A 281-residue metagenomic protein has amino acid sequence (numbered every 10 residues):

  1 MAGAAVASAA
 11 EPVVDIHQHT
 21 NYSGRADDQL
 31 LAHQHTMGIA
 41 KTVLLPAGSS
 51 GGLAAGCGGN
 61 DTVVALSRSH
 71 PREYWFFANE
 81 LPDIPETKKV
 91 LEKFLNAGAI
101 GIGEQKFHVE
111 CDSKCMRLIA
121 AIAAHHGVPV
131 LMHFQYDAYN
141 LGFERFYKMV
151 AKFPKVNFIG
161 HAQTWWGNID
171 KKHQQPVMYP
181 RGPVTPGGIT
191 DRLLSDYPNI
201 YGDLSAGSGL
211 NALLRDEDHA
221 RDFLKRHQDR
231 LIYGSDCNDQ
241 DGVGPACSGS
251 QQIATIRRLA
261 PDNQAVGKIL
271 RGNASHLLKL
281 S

Functional and structural regions predicted by a protein language model:
M1-I16, R25-K41, L45-G48, Q228-I232 (+1 more regions): Mid-to-C-terminal alpha-helical segments outside catalytic/metal-binding sites
A9-H126: Mid-domain alpha/beta scaffold segments of enzyme catalytic cores
H19-N21, G48-G51, L81-I84, H108-E110 (+4 more regions): Solvent-exposed loop/turn segments at secondary-structure junctions within structured extracellular/periplasmic domains
D27, A55-G56, K88-V90, M116 (+4 more regions): Short aromatic-enriched loop/helix-cap "lid" or pocket-rim segments at secondary-structure transitions that line
Q29-H33, G59-L66, V90-F94, C115-I119 (+4 more regions): A general structural detector for well-ordered alpha-helical segments in enzyme core domains, enriched
A54-A55, Q135, L214-R215, V243-A246: Short, solvent-exposed loop/turn segments at secondary-structure boundaries
S69-R72, T190-I200, R226-H227, R258-K268: A structural motif corresponding to the C-terminal end of an alpha-helix and its immediate exit/capping segment
I100-G101, V109, S113-Y233: Catalytic pocket-lining loop regions of alpha/beta-barrel enzymes, especially the amidohydrolase/enolase/GH5 lineages
